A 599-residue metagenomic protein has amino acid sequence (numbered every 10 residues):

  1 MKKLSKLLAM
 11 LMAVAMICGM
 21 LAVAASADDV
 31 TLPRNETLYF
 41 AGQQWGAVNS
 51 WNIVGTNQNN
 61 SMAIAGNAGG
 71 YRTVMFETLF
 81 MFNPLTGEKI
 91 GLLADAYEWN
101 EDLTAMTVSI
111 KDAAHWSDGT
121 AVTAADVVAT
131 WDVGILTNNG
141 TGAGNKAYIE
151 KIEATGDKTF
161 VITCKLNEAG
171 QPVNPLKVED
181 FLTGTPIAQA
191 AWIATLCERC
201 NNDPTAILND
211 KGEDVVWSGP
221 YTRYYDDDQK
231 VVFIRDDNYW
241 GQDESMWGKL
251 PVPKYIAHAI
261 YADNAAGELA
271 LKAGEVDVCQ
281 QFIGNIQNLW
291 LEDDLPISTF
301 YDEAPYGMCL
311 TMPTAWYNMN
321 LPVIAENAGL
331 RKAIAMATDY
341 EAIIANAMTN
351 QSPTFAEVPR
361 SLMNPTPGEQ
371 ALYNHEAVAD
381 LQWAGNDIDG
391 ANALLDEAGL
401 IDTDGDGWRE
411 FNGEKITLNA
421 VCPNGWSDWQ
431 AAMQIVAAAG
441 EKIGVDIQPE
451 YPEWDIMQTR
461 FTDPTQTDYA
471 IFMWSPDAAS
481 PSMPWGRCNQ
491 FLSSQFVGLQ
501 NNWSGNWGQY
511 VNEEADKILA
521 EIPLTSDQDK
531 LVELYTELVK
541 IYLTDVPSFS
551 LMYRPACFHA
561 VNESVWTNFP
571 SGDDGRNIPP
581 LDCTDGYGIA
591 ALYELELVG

Functional and structural regions predicted by a protein language model:
Y39, T123-T130, T159, G219-P220 (+8 more regions): Alpha-helical secondary-structure segments
A41-W99, D132, V216: N-terminal lobe/hinge region of extracytoplasmic solute-binding protein
N83-P84, L182-L250, K254-Y255, A265 (+4 more regions): Gly/Pro-rich hinge or "lid" segments in bacterial periplasmic/extracellular proteins
D95-G140, T155, V161, G267 (+2 more regions): Aromatic- and charge-enriched surface segment that lines or borders ligand/interaction sites
E98, D102, A143-N202, S564: Surface-exposed binding/hinge segments that line and control ligand-binding clefts or catalytic entry sites
G134, T141, K151-A154, Y224-I234 (+4 more regions): Extracellular/periplasmic solute-recognition and catalytic clefts
D228, Q382-A384, L400-A478, Q528 (+1 more regions): Ligand/substrate-recognition segments at binding pockets and active sites
Q229-K230, R235, A337-H375, D428-A437 (+1 more regions): Detector for C-terminal structural segments
